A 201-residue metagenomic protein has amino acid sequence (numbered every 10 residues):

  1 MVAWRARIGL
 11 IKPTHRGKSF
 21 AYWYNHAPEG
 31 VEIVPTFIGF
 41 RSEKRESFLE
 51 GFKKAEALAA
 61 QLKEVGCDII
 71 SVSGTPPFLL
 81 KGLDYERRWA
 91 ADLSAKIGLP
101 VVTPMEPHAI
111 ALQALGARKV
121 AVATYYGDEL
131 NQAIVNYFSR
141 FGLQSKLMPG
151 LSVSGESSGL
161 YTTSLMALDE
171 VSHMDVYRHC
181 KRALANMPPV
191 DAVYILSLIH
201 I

Functional and structural regions predicted by a protein language model:
M1-A57, D128-V171: N-terminal glycine-rich anion-binding loop in soluble enzyme alpha/beta folds
F52-V65, D175-P189: Short, well-structured alpha-helical segments in soluble
C67-S73, A121-T124, V190-S197: Periplasmic-binding protein-like
S71-V72, V101-M105, L147-M148, Y194-I195: General beta-strand structural signal in soluble alpha/beta enzymes
V72-S73, P77-I97: Glycine/small-residue-rich loop that forms an oxyanion/phosphate-binding "nest" at active or ligand-binding sites
W89-L112: Short, acidic/small-residue loops that bind anionic groups at enzyme active sites
T103-P107, V171-R182: Active-site glycine-rich loop that binds ribose-phosphate moieties when present
I199-I201: Conserved small/polar residues in nucleotide/adenosyl-binding loops
